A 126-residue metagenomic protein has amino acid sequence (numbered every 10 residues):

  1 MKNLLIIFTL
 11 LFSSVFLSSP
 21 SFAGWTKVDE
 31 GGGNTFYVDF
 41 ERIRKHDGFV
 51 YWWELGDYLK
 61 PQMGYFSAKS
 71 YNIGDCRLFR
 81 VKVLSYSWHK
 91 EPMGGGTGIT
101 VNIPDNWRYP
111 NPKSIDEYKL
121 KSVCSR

Functional and structural regions predicted by a protein language model:
M1-L5: Positively charged n-region of N-terminal signal peptides that target proteins for export
I6-S13: Hydrophobic helical h-region of N-terminal Sec-dependent signal peptides in bacterial secretory/periplasmic proteins
S13, S18-P20: N-terminal signal peptide c-region/cleavage motif recognized by signal peptidases
P20-R126: N-terminal secretory-pathway/extracellular module detecting exported/lumenal segments and adjacent signal-anchor/first
